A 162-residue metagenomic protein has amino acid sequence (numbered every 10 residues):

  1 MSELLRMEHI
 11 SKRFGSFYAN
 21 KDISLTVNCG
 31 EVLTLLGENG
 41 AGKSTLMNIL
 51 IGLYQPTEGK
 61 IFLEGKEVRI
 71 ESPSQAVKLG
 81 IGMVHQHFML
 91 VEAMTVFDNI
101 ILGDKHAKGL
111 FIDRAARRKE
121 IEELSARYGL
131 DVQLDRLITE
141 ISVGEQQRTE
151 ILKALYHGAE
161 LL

Functional and structural regions predicted by a protein language model:
M1-L162: Glycine-rich phosphate-binding loops of nucleotide-dependent enzymes
